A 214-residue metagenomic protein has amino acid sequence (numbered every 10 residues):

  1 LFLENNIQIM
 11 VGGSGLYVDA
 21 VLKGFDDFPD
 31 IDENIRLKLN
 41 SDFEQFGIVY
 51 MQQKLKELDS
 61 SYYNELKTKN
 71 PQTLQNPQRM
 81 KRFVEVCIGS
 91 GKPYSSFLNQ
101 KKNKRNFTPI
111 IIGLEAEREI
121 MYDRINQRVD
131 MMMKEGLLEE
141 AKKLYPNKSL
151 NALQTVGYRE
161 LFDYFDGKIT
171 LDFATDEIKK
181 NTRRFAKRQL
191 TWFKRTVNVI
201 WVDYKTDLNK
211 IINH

Functional and structural regions predicted by a protein language model:
L1-H214: Phosphate/pyrophosphate-binding catalytic cores of soluble transferases and nucleic-acid-acting enzymes
